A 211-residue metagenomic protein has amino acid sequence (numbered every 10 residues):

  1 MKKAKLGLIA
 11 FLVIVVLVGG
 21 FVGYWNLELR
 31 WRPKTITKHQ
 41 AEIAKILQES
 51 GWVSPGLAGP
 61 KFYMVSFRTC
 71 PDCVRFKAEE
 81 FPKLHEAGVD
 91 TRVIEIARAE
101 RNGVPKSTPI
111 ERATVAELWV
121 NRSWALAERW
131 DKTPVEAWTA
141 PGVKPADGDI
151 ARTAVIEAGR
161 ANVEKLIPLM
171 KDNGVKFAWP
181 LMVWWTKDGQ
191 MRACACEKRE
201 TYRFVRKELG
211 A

Functional and structural regions predicted by a protein language model:
M1-L6, L47-S50: N-terminal positive-inside, membrane-proximal cytosolic segments immediately preceding the first
K3-G7, P145-A211: C-terminal cap of thioredoxin/glutaredoxin-like
K5-N26: Hydrophobic membrane-insertion alpha-helices, especially the h-region of bacterial N-terminal signal peptides
Y24-A41: Ser/Thr/Pro/Gly-rich low-complexity linker/stalk segments immediately outside membranes or between
I43-F62: A short beta-strand-turn-helix
A58-P60, G88, W179: A general structural motif
V65-R68, V74-D147: Structural alpha/beta surface segment adjacent to cysteine/selenocysteine redox centers across thiol/disulfide enzymes
R68-P71, R192-C194: Secreted/extracellular small peptides and ectodomain modules produced from precursors
